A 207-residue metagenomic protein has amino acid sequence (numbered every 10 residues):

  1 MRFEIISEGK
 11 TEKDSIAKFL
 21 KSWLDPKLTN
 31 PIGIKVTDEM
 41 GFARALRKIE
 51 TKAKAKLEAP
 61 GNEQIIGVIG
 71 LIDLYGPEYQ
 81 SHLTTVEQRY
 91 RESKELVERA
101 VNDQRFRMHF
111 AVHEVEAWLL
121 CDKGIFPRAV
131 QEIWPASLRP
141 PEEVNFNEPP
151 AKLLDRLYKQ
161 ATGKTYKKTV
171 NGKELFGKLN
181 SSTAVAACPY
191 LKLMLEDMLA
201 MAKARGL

Functional and structural regions predicted by a protein language model:
R2, K13-M40, R47-L207: C-terminal accessory helical subdomains adjacent to catalytic cores in phosphodiester- and nucleotide-handling enzymes
